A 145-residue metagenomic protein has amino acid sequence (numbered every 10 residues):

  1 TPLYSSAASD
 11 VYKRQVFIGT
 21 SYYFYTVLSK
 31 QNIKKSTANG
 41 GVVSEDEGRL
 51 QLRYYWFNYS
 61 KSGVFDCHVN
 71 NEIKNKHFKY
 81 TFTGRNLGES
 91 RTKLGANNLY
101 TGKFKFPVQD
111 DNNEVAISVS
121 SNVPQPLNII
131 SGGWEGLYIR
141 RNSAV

Functional and structural regions predicted by a protein language model:
T1-A8, Y12: Single conserved hydrophobic/aromatic residue that forms the stacking wall/gate of nucleotide- or nucleobase-binding
S9-D10, N86-N128, G132-E135: Beta-sandwich interaction modules
K13-Q15, L52, E114: A general structural motif
R14-Y22: Catalytic cores of secreted or luminal carbohydrate-active enzymes
I18, Y55, I117: Hydrophobic, well-ordered secondary-structure elements that form the walls of internal hydrophobic environments
Y23-C67, N122-V145: Exposed low-complexity, polar/acidic, P/S/T/G-rich flexible segments that act as propeptides, protease-susceptible
E45-Y59, K76-P107: Short, intrinsically disordered, low-complexity segments enriched in Ser/Thr and Pro
F65-Y80: Short, surface-exposed beta-strand/strand-loop-strand elements in extracellular ectodomains
